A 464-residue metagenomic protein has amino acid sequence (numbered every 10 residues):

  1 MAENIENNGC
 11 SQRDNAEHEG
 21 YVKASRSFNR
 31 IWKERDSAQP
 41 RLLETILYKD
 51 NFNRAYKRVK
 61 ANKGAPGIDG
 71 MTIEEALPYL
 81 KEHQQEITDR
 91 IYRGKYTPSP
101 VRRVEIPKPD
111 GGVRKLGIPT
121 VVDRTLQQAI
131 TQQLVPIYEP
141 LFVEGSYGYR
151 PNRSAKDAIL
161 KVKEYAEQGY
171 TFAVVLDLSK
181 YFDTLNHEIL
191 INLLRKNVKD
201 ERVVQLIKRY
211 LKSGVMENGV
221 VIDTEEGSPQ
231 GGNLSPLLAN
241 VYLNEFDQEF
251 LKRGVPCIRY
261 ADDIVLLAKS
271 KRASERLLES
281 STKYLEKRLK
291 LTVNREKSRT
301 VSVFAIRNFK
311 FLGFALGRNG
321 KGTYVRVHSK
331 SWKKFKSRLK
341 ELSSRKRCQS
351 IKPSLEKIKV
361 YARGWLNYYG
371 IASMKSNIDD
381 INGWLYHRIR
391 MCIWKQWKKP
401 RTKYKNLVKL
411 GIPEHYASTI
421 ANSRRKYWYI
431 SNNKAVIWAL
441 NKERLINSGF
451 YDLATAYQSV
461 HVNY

Functional and structural regions predicted by a protein language model:
M1-K81: Non-catalytic, polymerase-adjacent accessory regions of viral genome-replication enzymes
L47-F52, P100-R102, P109, Q349-Y369: Core structural elements
P66, G70-D110: Phosphate/adenylate-binding "loop-and-lid" substructures adjacent to NTP/NAD/dNTP-binding pockets in NTP-dependent
R90-E105, P109, L141-V303, N308: Conserved polymerase palm-domain catalytic core
K212, R288-E356, Y361-R363: A conserved non-catalytic segment of reverse transcriptases and RNA-directed RNA polymerases corresponding to the late
D223-E226, Y324, K340-P353, W365-N377 (+1 more regions): Short, solvent-exposed helix-loop connector elements
K297-I306, K357-Y361, I378-Y386, R401-L410: A glycine-rich phosphate-binding loop feature that marks nucleotide/adenosyl-phosphate handling sites
R388, W397-Y464: Extended C-terminal regions of large enzymes
